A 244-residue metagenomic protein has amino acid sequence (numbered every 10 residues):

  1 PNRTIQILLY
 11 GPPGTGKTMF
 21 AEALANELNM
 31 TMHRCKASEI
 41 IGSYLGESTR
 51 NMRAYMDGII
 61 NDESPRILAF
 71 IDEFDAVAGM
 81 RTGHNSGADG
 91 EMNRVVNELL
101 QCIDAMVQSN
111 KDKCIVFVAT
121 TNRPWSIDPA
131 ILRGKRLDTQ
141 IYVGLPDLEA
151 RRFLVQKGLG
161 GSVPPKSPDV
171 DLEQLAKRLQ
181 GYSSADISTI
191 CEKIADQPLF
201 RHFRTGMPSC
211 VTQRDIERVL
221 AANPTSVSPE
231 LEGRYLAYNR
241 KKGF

Functional and structural regions predicted by a protein language model:
P1-N2, M19-F20, Q174-T189, L199-F244: C-terminal engagement/docking regions of AAA+ P-loop ATPases
P1-R178, Y182: Walker A/P-loop NTP-binding motif of AAA+ ATPase domains
V96, S188-C191: Hydrophobic face of alpha-helices
K193-Q197: Amphipathic alpha-helical interface segments
